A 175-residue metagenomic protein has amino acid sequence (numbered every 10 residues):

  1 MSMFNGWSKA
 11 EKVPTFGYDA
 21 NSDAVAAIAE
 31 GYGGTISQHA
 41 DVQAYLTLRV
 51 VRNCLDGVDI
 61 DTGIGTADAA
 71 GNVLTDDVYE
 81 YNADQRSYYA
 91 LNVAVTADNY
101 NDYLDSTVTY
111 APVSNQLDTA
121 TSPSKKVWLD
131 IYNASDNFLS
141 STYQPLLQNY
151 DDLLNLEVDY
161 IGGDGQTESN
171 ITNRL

Functional and structural regions predicted by a protein language model:
M1, A20-A24, D41-Q43, N133-N137 (+1 more regions): Solvent-exposed loop/turn segments at secondary-structure junctions within structured extracellular/periplasmic domains
M1-A27, L48, L147, L175: Hydrophobic alpha-helical
K9-P14, E30-G33, S124-K125, L154-E157: Loop/turn elements at helix/coil->beta-strand transitions in domains of secreted/extracellular proteins
P14-F16, I36-S37, V95: Structural detector of well-ordered beta-strand residues that form the stable sheet scaffold of enzyme domains
V25, N101-D105, S135-S141: Short, solvent-exposed loop/turn elements at domain surfaces
E30-D41, Y160-D164: Short beta-strand elements at the ligand-binding edges of bilobed clamshell
L46, V50-K126, L153: Hinge/cleft segment of the Venus flytrap/periplasmic-binding protein
K126-L153, E157-L175: Extracytoplasmic "Venus flytrap"
